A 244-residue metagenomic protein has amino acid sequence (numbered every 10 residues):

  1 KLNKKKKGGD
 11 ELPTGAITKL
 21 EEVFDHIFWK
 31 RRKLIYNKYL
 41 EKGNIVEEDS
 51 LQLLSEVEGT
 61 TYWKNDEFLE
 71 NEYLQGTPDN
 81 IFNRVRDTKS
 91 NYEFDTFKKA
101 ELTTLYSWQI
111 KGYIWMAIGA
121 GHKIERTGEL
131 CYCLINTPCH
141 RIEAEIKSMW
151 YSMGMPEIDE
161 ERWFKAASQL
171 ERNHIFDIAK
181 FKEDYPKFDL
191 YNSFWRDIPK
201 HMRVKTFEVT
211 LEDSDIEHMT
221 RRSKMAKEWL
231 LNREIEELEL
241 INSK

Functional and structural regions predicted by a protein language model:
K1-I45, D49, L53, V57 (+3 more regions): Charged, glycine-rich intrinsically disordered N-terminal tails and low-complexity linkers that flank
D25-H26, F94, W108: Domain-wide signal for the mature, well-folded portions of proteins, strongly enriched in nucleus-encoded organellar
Y39, L51-Y73, P78-D79: A short acidic/basic microdomain associated with nuclease active sites
E48-E58, E101-I135: Metal-dependent nuclease catalytic cores in nucleic-acid-processing enzymes, especially RNase H-like/related
L54, P78-F97, Y113: Conserved catalytic cores of phosphodiester-cleaving nucleases, focusing on short active-site segments
E58, D66-L69, F82-R84, K89-Y92 (+1 more regions): Short, flexible loop/turn elements at secondary-structure junctions
F94-T96, T137-R141: Short catalytic/ligand-binding loop motif for oxyanion handling, primarily in non-cytosolic enzymes, centered on
S193-K244: Extended amphipathic secondary-structure runs
